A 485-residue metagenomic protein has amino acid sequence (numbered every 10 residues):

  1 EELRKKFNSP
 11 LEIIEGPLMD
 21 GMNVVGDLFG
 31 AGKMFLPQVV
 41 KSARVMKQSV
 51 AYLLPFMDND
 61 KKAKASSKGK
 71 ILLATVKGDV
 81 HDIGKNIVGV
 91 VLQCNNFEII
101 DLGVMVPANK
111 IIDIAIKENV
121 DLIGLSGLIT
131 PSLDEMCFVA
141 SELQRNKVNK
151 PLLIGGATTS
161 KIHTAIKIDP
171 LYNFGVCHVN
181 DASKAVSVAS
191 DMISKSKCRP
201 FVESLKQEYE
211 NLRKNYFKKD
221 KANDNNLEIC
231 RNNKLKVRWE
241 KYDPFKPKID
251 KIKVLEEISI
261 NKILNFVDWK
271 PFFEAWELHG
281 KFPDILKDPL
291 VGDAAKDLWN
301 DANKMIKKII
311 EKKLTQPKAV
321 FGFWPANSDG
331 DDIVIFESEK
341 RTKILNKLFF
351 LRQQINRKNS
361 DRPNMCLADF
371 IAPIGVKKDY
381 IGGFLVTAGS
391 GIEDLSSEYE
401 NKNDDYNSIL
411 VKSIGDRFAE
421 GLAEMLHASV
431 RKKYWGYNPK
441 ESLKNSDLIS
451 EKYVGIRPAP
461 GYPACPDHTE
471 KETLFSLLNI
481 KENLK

Functional and structural regions predicted by a protein language model:
E1-I14, M19-V24, S183-S408, S413 (+1 more regions): Active-site loops and adjacent core secondary-structure elements that bind or stabilize anionic groups
E1-L125, D331-I333, N356-L443: ATP-dependent carboxylate/acyl-activation modules
L18, V24, K77, I129 (+2 more regions): Active-site-proximal loop/turn and secondary-structure-junction residues that shape catalytic pockets, frequently
S42, S49, E135-E142, M305: A general structural detector for well-ordered alpha-helical segments in enzyme core domains, enriched
L72, D113-L122, S126, T130 (+4 more regions): A structural-propensity feature for long, helix-poor, extended segments
V88-V91, N95, D101-D169: Cofactor-cradling patches in redox/metallo enzymes
V139, L143-P151, G156-K218: Conserved phosphate-handling catalytic cores of large alpha/beta enzymes
A319-G330, A428-K485: Compositionally biased, low-complexity/repeat regions
